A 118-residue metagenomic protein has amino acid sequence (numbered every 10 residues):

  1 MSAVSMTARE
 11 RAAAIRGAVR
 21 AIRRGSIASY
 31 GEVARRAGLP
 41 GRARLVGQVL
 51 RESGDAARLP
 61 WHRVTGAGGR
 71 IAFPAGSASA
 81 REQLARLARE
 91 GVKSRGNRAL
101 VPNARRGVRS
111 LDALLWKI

Functional and structural regions predicted by a protein language model:
S2-I118: Nucleic acid-binding interface residues in structured DNA/RNA-binding domains, emphasizing the DNA-engaging scaffolds
